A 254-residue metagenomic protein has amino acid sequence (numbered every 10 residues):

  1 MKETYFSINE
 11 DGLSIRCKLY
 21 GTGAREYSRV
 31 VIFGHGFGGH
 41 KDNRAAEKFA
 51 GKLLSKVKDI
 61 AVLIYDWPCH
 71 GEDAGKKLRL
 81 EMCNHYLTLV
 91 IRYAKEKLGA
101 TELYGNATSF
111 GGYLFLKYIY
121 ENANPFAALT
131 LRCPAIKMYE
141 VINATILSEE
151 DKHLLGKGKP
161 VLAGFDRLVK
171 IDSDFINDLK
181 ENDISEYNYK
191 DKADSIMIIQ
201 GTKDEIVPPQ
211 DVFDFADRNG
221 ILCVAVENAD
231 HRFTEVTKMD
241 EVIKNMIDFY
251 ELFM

Functional and structural regions predicted by a protein language model:
M1-A24: N-terminal cap/lid segment of alpha/beta-hydrolase-fold proteins
Y5, I15, L78, Y113 (+3 more regions): The alpha/beta-hydrolase serine catalytic core
S14, T22-W67: Short, surface-exposed "cap/lid" segments of acyl-processing enzymes
F33-F37, S109, G201: Glycine-rich His-Gly loop
F37, D66-G71, A135, A229-D230: Short beta-to-alpha linker loops that shape the active-site pocket of alpha/beta-hydrolase fold enzymes
P68-A100: Catalytic nucleophile-loop/oxyanion-hole region of alpha/beta-hydrolase and closely related hydrolase-like folds
G105-A107, R132: Short beta-strand immediately N-terminal to the catalytic nucleophile in serine-hydrolase-like folds
A107-F115: Gly/Ala-rich beta-loop-alpha elbow adjacent to hydrolase catalytic centers
